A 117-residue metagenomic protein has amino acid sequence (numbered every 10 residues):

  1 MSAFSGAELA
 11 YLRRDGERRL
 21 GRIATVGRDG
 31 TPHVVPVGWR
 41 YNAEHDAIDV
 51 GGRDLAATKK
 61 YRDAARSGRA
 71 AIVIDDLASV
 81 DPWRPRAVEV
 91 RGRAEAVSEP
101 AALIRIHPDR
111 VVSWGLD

Functional and structural regions predicted by a protein language model:
M1-R22: Short, basic/aromatic recognition patches
G6-A10, V34-P36, A57-K59: A generic local structural motif
R18-R53: Short beta-strand segments
T31-V35, P82-R86, D117: Short glycine/proline-enriched turns and hinge-like loops at secondary-structure junctions
H45-A47, R69, R110: Structural motif
I48-V50, I72, S113: Short hydrophobic/aromatic-rich beta-strand segments that constitute the beta-sheet cores of beta-sandwich/beta-barrel
D54-H107: Short, structured beta-strand-loop surface elements
L103-D117: Flexible glycine-rich active-site/ligand-binding loops centered on an Asp-His dyad
